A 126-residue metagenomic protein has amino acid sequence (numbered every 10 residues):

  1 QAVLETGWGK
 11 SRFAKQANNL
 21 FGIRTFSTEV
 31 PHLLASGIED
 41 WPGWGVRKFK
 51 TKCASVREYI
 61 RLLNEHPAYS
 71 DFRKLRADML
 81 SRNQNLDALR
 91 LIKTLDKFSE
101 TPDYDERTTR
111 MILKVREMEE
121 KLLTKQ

Functional and structural regions predicted by a protein language model:
Q1: Glycine-rich active-site/cofactor-binding loop and its immediate structural neighborhood
L4, W8-Q126: Catalytic cores of secreted/periplasmic lytic hydrolases that degrade extracellular macromolecules
